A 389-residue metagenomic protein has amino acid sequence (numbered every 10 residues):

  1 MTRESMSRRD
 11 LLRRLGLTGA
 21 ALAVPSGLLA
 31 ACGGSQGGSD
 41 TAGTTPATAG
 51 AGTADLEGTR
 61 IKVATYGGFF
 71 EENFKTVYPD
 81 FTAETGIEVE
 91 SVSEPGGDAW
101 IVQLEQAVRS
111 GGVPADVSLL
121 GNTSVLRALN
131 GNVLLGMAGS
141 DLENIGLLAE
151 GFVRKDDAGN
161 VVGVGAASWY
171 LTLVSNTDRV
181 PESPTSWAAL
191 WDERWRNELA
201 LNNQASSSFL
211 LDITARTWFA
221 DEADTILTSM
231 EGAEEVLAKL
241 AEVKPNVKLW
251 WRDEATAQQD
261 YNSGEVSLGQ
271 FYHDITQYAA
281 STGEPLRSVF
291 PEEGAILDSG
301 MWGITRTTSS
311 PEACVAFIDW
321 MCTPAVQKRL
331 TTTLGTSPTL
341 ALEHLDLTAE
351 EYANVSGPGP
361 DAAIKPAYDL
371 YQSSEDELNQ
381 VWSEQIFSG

Functional and structural regions predicted by a protein language model:
M1-D10, T18-C32: N-terminal secretory signal peptides
A30-A42: Bacterial lipoprotein signal-peptidase II cleavage site
A49-L126: Early extracytoplasmic/lumenal segment of secretory-pathway proteins
G67-F74, G97-A99, V113-D260: Extracytoplasmic ligand-binding site segments that recognize negatively charged/polar headgroups
V125-R127, L268-P285: A ligand-binding cleft/hinge motif common to bilobed small-molecule-binding domains
E234-V243, T282-R306: Periplasmic-binding protein-like
A295-I296, G300, T305-P366: Mature extracytoplasmic/periplasmic domains
D361-G389: Conserved C-terminal helix/tail region of periplasmic/extracytoplasmic solute-binding proteins
